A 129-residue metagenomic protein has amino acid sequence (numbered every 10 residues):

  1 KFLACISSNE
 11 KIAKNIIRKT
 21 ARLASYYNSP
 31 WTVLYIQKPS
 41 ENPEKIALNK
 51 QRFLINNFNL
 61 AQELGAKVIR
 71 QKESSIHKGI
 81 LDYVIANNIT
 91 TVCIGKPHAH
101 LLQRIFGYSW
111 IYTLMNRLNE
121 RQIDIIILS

Functional and structural regions predicted by a protein language model:
K1-K50, N57-E63, I69: Small/aliphatic-rich secondary-structure junction motif
C5-N9, E73, G95-H98, S129: Structural motif
A13-K14, H77-K78, I111: Short, well-ordered alpha-helical microsegments
E41-P43, K78, L101: Generic structural signal for helix capping and beta-alpha/helix-loop junctions
L64-T91: Structural beta-alpha unit
T91, G95-S129: Gly/Ser-rich helix-loop-strand patches that form or flank binding pockets for ribonucleotide-derived cofactors
